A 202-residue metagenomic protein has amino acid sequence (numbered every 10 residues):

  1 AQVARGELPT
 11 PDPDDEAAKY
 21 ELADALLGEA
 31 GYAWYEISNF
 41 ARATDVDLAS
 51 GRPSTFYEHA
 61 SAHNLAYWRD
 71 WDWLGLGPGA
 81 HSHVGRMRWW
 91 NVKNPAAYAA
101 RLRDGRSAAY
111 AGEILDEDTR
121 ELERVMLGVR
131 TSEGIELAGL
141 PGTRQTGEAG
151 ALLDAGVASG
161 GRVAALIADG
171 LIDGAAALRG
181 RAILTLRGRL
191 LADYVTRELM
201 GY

Functional and structural regions predicted by a protein language model:
A1-L153: C-terminal scaffold of the Radical SAM
D24, V163-A164: Short glycine-/small-residue-rich flexible loop motifs, especially phosphate/cofactor-binding loops
L27, L127, L171, L184 (+1 more regions): Generic leucine side-chain signal with a strong bias for well-ordered alpha-helical environments
L137, G174, L191-A192: Short active-site-adjacent structural elements
A158, A164-R179: A short, conserved structural fragment
R179-T185: Minor-groove-contacting beta-hairpin "wing" of winged helix-turn-helix DNA-binding domains
L186-Y202: Short, amphipathic alpha-helical interaction segments positioned at domain boundaries
